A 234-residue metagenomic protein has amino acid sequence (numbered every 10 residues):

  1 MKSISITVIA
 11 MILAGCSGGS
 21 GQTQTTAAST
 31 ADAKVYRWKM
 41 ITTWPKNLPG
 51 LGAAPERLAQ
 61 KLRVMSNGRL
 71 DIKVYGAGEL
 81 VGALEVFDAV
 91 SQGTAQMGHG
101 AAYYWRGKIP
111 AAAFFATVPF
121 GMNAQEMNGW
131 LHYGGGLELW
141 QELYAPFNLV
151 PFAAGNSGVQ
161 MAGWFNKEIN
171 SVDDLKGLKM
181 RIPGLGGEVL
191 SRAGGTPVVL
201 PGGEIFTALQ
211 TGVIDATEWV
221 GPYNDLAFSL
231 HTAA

Functional and structural regions predicted by a protein language model:
M1-I9: Sec-dependent signal peptide recognition, specifically the positively charged N-region followed immediately by
I12-G15: C-terminal motif of bacterial Sec signal peptides marking the signal peptidase cleavage site
S17-M127, L137, E142-A234: N-terminal secretory/targeting leader peptides
G134: Electropositive phosphate-/nucleotide-binding environments in soluble metabolic enzymes
